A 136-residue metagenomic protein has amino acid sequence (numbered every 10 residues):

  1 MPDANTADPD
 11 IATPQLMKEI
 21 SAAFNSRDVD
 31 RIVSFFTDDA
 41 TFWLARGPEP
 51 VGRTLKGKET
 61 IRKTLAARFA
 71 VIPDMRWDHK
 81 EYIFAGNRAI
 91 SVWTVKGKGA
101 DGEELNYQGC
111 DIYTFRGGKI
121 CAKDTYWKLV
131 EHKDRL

Functional and structural regions predicted by a protein language model:
M1-D38, L136: Short, low-complexity N-terminal intrinsically disordered segments enriched in polar/charged residues
P2-A12, R62-L136: A beta-strand edge to alpha-helix "cap/lid" segment located at domain peripheries
N5, M17, R46-E49, K98: Residue-level detector of alpha-helix boundaries and kinks
D10-A22, T41-L44, T60-T64, K119: Short charge-dense sequence patches
L16-S26, P50-G52, A67-A70, V92: Short, mixed-charge, low-aromatic patches
N25-R27, L44, Y113, W127: Generic helix-packing signal
V29-G86: A solvent-exposed, acidic/Ser-Thr-rich amphipathic alpha-helical stretch
